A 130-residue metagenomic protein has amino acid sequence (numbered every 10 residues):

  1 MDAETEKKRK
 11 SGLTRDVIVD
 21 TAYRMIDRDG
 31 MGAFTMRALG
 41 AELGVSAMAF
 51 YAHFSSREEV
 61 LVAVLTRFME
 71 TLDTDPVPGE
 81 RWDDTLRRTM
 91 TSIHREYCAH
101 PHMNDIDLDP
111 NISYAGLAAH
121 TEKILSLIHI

Functional and structural regions predicted by a protein language model:
M1-L13: N-terminal intrinsically disordered/low-complexity leader segments
K8-R9, Y23-R24, A33, E80-R81 (+1 more regions): Short, contiguous strand/loop micro-motifs
V17, T21, M25-E59: Helix-turn-helix
V17-R24, R28, E59-D75, D84-S92 (+1 more regions): Alpha-helical structural segments
L39-A41, G116-T121: Short acidic alpha-helix initiation/capping motifs at coil-to-helix transition points, especially at protein N-termini
A41, T66-E70, H102: Short connector loops/turns at beta-strand edges and beta->alpha or beta->beta junctions
D73-G116: Hydrophobic alpha-helical connector segments
I128-I130: Conserved small/polar residues in nucleotide/adenosyl-binding loops
